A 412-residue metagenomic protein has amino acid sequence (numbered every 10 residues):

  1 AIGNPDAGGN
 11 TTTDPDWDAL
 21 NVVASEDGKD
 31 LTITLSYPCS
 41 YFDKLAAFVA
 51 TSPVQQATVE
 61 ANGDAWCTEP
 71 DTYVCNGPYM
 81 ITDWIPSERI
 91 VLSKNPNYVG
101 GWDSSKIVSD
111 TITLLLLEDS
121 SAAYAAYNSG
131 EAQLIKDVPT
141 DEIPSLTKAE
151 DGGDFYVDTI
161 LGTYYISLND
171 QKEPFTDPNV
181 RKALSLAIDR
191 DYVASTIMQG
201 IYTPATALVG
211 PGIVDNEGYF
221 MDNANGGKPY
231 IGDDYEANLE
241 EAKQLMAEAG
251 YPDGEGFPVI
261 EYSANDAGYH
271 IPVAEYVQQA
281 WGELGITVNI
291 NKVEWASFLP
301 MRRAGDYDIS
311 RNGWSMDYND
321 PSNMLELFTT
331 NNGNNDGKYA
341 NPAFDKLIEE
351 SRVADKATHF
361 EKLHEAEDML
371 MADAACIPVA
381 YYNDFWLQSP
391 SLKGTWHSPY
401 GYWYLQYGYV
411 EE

Functional and structural regions predicted by a protein language model:
N4-D18, L35, C39-Y41, A46-K106 (+2 more regions): Gly/Pro-rich hinge or "lid" segments in bacterial periplasmic/extracellular proteins
D6-G8, T12-A24, Y235-E236, T287-F298 (+2 more regions): Extracytoplasmic/peripheral linker and loop segments enriched in polar/acidic and small residues with frequent Thr/Pro
D64, N97-S145, T287: Ligand-site clamp/hinge motif
P86, A237-L239, K243-M316, D384: Ligand/substrate-recognition segments at binding pockets and active sites
S93-V99, I160-A183, A187, T196 (+1 more regions): A bilobed periplasmic-binding-protein/Venus flytrap-type ligand-binding module shared by bacterial periplasmic
Q171, F175-N216, V273, E367-P378: Periplasmic-binding protein-like
T203-E248, A267-I271: Structural transition elements
W386-E412: Long beta-strand-rich cores associated with HINT superfamily self-processing modules
